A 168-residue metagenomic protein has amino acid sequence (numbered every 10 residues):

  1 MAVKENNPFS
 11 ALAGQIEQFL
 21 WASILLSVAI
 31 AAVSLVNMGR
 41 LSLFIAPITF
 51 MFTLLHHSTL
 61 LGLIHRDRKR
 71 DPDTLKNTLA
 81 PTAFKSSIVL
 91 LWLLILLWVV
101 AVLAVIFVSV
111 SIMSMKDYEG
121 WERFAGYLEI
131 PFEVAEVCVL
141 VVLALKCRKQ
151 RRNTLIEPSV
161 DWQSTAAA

Functional and structural regions predicted by a protein language model:
M1-N7, R152-A168: Non-transmembrane, juxtamembrane loop and terminal tail segments of multi-pass eukaryotic membrane proteins
K4-A13, V33-S34, K76-S86, S114-L128: Juxtamembrane membrane-interface segments at transmembrane-helix boundaries in membrane proteins
F9-A22, L155-S159: Short, amphipathic, aromatic/basic-enriched membrane-interface segments that mark the entry/exit of transmembrane
I16-V105, E136, L140-L143: Signature of small four-pass
R68-D71, V110-K116, R148-L155: Membrane-interfacial segments
L90-L91, S114-G120, S159-T165: Short, highly charged low-complexity linear segments
L97-G120: Alpha-helical transmembrane segments and their membrane-interface junctions in multi-pass membrane proteins
M115-K149: Alpha-helical membrane-associated segments of multi-pass integral membrane proteins
